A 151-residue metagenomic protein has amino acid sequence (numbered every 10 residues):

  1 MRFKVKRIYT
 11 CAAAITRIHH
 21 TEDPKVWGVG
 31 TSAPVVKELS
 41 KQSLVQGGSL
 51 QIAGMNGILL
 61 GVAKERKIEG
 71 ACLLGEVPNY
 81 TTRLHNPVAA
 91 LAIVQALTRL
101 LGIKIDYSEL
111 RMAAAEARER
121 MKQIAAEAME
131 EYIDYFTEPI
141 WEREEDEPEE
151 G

Functional and structural regions predicted by a protein language model:
M1-R7, I15-G151: Accessory terminal and edge-of-domain segments that mediate assembly/interaction and cofactor placement around
